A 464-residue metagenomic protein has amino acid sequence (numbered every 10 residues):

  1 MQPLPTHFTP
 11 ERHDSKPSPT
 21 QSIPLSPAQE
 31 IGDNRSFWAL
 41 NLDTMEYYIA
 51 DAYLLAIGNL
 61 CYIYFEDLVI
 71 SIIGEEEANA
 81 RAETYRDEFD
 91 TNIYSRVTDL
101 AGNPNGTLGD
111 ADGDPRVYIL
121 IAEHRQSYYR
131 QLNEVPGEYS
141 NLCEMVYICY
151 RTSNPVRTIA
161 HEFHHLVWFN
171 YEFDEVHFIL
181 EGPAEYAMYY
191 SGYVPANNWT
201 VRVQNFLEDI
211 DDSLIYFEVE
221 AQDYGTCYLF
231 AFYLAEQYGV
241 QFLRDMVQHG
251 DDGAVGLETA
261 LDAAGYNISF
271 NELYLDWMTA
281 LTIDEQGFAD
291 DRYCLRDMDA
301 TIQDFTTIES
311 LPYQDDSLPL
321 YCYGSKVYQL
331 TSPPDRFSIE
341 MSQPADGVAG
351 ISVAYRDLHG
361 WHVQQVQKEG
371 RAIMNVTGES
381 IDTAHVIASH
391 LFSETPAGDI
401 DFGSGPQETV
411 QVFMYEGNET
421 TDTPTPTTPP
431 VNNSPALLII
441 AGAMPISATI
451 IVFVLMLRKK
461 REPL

Functional and structural regions predicted by a protein language model:
M1-G74: Acidic/polar low-complexity interaction segments
N59-P183, A187, Y193-N197, L207-S213: Juxtacatalytic substrate-recognition/specificity segment
A82, Y228, P445-S447: Residue-level signal for cytosolic alpha-helical hairpin/rod architecture
E134-P136, S153-T158, E172-Q237, Q241 (+1 more regions): Acidic/His/Gly-enriched intrinsically disordered linker/tail segments that often contain short helix/coil "MoRF-like"
D252-P426: Beta/coil-rich, acidic/histidine-enriched accessory regions frequently appended to metallopeptidases
T423-V431, R461-L464: Ser/Thr/Pro/Gly-rich low-complexity linker/stalk segments immediately outside membranes or between
P429-M444: Juxtamembrane/start-of-transmembrane alpha-helix segments at the extracytoplasmic/lumenal side of membrane anchors
T449-L464: C-terminal membrane-anchoring or membrane-association module
